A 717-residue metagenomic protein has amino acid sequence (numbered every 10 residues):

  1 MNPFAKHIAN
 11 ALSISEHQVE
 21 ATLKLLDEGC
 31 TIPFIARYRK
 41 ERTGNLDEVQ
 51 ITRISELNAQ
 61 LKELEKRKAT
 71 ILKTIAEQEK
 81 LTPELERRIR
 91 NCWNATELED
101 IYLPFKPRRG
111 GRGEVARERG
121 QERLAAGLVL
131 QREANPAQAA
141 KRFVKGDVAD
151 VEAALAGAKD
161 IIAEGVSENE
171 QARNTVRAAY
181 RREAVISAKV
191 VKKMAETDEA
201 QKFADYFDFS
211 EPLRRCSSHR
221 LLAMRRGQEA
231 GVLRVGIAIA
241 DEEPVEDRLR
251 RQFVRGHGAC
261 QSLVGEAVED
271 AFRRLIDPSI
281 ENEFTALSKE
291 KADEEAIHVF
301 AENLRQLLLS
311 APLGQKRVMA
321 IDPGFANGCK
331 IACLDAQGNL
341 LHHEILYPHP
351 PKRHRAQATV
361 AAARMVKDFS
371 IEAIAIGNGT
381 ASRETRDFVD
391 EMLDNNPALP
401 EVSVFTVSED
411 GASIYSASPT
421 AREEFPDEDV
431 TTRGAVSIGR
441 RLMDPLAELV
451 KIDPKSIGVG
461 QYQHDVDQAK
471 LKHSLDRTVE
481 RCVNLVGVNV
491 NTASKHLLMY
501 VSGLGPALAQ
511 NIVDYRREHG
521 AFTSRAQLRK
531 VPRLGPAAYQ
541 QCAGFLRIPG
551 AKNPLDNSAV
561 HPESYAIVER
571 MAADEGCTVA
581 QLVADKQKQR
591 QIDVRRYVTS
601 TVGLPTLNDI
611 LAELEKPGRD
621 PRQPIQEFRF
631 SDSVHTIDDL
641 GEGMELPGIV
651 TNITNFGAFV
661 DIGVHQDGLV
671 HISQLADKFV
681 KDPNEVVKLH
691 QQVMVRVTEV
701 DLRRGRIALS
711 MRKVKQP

Functional and structural regions predicted by a protein language model:
F4, K62-K80, R90, I414 (+6 more regions): Long, highly charged, low-complexity intrinsically disordered interaction regions that mediate electrostatic DNA/RNA
S15-E16, E28-G29, A95-T96, R109 (+20 more regions): Short flexible coil/turn linkers enriched for glycine and charged/polar residues that connect secondary-structure
Y38-K40, V129, A240, P323 (+11 more regions): Short, ordered loop/turn segments at secondary-structure junctions
Q50-R53, Q60, L64-A320, A326-S416 (+2 more regions): Duplex nucleic acid-engaging cores and interfaces of nucleic-acid transaction enzymes
T74, R88, E99-Y102, G227-D241 (+4 more regions): Structured, non-catalytic alpha/beta "coupling" segments that mediate domain-domain communication and provide generic
A178-V185, I321-F325, G379-A381, T406-I414 (+5 more regions): A glycine-rich phosphate-binding loop feature that marks nucleotide/adenosyl-phosphate handling sites
V318-A320, K330, F388-V389, S524-Q527 (+3 more regions): Short beta-alpha junctions and helix-cap segments that line functional grooves
I548-P717: Single-stranded RNA-binding regions, centering on S1/OB-family and related RNA-binding modules
